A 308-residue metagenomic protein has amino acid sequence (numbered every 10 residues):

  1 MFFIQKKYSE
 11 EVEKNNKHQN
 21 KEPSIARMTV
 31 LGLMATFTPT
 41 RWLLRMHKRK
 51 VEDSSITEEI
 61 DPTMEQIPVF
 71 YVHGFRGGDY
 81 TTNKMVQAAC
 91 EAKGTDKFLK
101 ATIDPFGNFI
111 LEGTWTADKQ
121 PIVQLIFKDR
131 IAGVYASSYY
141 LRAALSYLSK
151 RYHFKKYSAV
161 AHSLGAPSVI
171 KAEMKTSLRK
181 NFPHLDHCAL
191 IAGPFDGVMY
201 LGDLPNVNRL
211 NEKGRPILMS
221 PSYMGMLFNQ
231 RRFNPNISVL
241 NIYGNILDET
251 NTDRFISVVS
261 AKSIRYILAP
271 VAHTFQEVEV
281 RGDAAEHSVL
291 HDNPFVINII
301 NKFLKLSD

Functional and structural regions predicted by a protein language model:
M1-V12: Charged, low-complexity N-terminal segments of organelle-associated membrane proteins
K7-S9, N20, I25-V160, L164-D308: Lipid deacylating catalytic domains
